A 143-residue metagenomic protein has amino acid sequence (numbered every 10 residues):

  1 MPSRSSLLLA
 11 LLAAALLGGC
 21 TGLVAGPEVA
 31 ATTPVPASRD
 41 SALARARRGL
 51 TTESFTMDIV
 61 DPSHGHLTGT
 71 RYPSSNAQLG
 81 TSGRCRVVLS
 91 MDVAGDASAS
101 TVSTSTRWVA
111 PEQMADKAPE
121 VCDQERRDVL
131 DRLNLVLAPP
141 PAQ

Functional and structural regions predicted by a protein language model:
M1-L9: Bacterial N-terminal signal peptides that target proteins for export
A13: Soluble catalytic regions of membrane-associated enzymes that act on cell-envelope and secretory-pathway components
L16-G19: C-terminal motif of bacterial Sec signal peptides marking the signal peptidase cleavage site
T21-Q143: Ser/Thr-rich, low-complexity intrinsically disordered terminal regions
